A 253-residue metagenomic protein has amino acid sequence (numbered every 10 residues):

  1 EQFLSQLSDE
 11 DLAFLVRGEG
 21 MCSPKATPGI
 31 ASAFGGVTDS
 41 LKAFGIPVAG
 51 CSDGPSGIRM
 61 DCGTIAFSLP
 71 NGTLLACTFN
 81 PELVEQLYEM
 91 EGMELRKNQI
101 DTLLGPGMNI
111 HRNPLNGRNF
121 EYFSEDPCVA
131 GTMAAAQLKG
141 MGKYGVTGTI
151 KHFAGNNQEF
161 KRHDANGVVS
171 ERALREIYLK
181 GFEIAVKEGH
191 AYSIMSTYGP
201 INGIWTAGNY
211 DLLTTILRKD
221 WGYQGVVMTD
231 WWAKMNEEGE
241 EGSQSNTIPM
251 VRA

Functional and structural regions predicted by a protein language model:
E1-A253: Glycoside hydrolase catalytic-domain context in secreted enzymes
